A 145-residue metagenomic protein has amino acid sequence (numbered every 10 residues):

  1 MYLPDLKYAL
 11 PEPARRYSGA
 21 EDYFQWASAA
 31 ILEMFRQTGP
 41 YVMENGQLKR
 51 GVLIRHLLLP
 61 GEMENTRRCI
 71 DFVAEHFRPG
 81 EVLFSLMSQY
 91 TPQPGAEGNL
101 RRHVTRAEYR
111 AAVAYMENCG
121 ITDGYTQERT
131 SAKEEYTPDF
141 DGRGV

Functional and structural regions predicted by a protein language model:
M1-N99: Conserved AdoMet/S-adenosylmethionine-binding subsite of the radical SAM
A30, N99-A111: Acidic, Ser/Thr-rich peripheral helices and adjacent loops at domain boundaries
R106, R110-V145: A cross-taxonomic marker for long C-terminal extensions/tails that follow the last structured domain
